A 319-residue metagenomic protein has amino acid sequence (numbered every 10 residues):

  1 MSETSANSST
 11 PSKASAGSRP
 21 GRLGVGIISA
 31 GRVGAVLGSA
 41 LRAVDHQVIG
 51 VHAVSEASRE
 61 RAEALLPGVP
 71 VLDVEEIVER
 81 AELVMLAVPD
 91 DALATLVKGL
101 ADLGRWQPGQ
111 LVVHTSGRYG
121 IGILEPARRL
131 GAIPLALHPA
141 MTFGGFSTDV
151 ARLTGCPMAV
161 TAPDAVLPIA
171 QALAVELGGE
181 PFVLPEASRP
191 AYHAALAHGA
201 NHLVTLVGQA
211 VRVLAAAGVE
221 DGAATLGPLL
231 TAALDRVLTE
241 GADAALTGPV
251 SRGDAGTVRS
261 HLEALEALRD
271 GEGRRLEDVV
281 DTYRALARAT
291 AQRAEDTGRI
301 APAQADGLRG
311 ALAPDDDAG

Functional and structural regions predicted by a protein language model:
M1-E79: NAD(P)+-binding Rossmann beta1-loop-alpha1 motif at the extreme N-terminus of oxidoreductases
S2-K13, P20, E277-G319: SAM-dependent methyltransferases
V25-I27, L86, V160: Hydrophobic Val/Ile/Leu positions in short beta-strands of Rossmann-like dinucleotide-binding domains
H46-Q47, A132, G179, V219: Short phosphate-binding/catalytic loops that engage adenosine nucleotides
I49-A53, V112-H114, V160: Short, hydrophobic beta-strand segments that form beta-sheet elements in well-ordered domains
E56, E60, P70-T148: Rossmann-like NAD(P)(H) cofactor-binding subdomain of soluble oxidoreductases
R61-L65, A127, T148-T239, A267-G273 (+1 more regions): Internal alpha-helical scaffold of NAD(P)-dependent oxidoreductase catalytic cores
D235-Q304: Interdomain hinge/lid region at the active-site interface of Rossmann-like NAD(P)-dependent oxidoreductases
